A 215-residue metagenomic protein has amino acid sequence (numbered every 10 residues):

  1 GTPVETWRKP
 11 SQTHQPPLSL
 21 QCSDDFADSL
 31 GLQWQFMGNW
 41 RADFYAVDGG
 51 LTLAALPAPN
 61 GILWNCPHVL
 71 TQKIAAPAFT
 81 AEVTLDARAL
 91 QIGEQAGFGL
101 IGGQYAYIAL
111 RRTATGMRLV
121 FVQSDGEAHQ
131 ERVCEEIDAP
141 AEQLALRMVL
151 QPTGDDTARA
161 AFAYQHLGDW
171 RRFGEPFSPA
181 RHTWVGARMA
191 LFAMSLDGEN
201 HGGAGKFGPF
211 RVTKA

Functional and structural regions predicted by a protein language model:
G1-A215: Extracellular glycan-recognition regions
